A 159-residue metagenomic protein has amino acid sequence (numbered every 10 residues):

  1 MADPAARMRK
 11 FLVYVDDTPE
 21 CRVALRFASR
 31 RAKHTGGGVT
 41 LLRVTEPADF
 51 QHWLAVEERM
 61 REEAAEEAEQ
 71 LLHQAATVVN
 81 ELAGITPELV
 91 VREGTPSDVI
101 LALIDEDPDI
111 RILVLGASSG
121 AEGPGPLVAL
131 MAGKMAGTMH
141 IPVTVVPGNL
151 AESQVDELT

Functional and structural regions predicted by a protein language model:
M1-A2, A6, N80-L113, S153-T159: Structural beta-alpha unit
A2-A55, T138: Small/aliphatic-rich secondary-structure junction motif
A24, Q51-L54, L101-A102, G125-P126 (+1 more regions): Short, well-ordered secondary-structure micro-motifs
F27, E63-A75, V99: Short, solvent-exposed amphipathic alpha-helices that sit in or adjacent to ligand/effector-binding or catalytic
S29, T77, A102, G133: Active-site phosphate/pyrophosphate- and oxyanion-stabilizing loops and adjacent acidic/basic residues in soluble
T40-L42, E88-R92, T144-V146: General small-molecule cofactor/ligand-binding pocket signal
R43-Q70, S153-T159: Acidic, proline/glycine-rich short linear motifs
I112-T138, L150-D156: Glycine-rich, Arg-bearing micro-motifs that act as flexible, cationic patches
